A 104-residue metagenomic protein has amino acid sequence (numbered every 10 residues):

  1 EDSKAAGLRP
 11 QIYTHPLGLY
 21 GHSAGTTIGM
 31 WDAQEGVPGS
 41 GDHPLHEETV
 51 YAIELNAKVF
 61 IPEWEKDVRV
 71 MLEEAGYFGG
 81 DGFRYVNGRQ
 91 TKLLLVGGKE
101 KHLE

Functional and structural regions predicted by a protein language model:
E1-T14: Extended C-terminal subregions enriched in glycine
T14, S23-E104: Charged, cofactor-coupling segments
